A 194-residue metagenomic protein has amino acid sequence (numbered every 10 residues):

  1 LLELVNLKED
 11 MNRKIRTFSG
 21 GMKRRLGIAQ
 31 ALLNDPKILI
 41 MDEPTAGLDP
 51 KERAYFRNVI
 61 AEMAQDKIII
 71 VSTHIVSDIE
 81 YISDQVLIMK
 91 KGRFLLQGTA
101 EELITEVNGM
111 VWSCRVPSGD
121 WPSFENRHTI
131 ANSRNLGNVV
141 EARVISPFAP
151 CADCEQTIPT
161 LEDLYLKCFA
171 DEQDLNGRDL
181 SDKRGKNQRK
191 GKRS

Functional and structural regions predicted by a protein language model:
L2-D10: Conserved ABC ATPase "signature" region
K14-F18: Conserved ABC ATPase signature
I28: Hydrophobic anchor residue at the start of the ABC signature
D35: Conserved catalytic motifs of ABC-family nucleotide-binding domains
L39-D42: Catalytic Walker B motif of ABC-type/P-loop ATPase nucleotide-binding domains
T45-A46, V76: Short loop immediately C-terminal to the Walker-B catalytic DE motif in ABC-type ATPase nucleotide-binding domains
F56-R143: ABC transporter nucleotide-binding domain
